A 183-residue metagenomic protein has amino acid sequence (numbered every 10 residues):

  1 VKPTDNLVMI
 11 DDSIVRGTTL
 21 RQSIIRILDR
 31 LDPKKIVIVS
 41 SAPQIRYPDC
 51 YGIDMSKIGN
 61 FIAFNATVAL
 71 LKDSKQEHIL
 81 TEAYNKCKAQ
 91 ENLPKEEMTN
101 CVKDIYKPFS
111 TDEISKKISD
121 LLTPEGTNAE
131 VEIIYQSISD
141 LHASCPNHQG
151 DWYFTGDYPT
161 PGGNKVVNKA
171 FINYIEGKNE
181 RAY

Functional and structural regions predicted by a protein language model:
V1-Y183: PRPP-associated nucleotide enzymes
